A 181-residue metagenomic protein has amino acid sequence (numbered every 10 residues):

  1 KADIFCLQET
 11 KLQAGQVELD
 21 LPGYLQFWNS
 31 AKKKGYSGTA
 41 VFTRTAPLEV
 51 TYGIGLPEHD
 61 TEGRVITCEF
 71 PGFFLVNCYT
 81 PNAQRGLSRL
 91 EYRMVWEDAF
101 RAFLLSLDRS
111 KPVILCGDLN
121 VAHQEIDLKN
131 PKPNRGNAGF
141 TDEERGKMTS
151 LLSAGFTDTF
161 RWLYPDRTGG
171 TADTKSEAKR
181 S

Functional and structural regions predicted by a protein language model:
K1-C6, T10: Proline-aspartate-enriched helix->loop->beta-strand connector
I4, G23-L25, W96-S181: Metal-dependent phosphoesterases centered on the DNase I-like endonuclease/exonuclease/phosphatase
Q8, Y79, C116: A cross-family glycoside hydrolase active-site/sugar-binding cleft signature
K11, Q16-R85: Structured beta-strand-rich core segments of catalytic domains in phosphoester-bond hydrolases
G55-L56, P81-E97, K132-N137: Surface-exposed cleft-lining segments at the edges of enzyme active sites
T61-G63, F70, E91, V95 (+1 more regions): Residues forming well-ordered secondary-structure scaffolds
N77, L87, M94, L105-D108: Active-site acidic/histidine proton-transfer and metal-coordination neighborhood in alpha/beta enzyme cores
